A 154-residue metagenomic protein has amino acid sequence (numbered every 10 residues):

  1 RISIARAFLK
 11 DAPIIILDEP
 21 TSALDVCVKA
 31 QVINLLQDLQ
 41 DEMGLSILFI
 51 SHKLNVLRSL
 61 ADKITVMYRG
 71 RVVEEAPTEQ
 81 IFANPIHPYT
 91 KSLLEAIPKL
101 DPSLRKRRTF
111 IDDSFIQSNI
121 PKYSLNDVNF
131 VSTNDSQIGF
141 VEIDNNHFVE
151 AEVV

Functional and structural regions predicted by a protein language model:
L9-P13: A short, proline-enriched helix->beta-strand linker immediately N-terminal to the Walker B motif in ABC-type P-loop
I15-E19: Catalytic Walker B motif of ABC-type/P-loop ATPase nucleotide-binding domains
A30-M43, N55: Helical segment within the ABC ATPase nucleotide-binding domain
G44-I50: Conserved H-loop
L57-S59: A short, surface-exposed alpha-helical micro-motif characterized by mixed small hydrophobic and charged/polar residues
V72-A76: ABC ATPase "signature
T78-V154: Short catalytic/signature loops enriched in Gly
